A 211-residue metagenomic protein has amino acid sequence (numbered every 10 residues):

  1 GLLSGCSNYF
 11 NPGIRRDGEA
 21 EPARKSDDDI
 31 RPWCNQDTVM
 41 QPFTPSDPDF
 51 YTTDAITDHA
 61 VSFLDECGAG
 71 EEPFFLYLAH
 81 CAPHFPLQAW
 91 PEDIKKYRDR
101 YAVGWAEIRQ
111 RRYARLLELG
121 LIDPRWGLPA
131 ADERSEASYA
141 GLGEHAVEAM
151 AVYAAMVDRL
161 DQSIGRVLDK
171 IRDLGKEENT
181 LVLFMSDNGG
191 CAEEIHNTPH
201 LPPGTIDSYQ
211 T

Functional and structural regions predicted by a protein language model:
G1-R98, V103, R111, L117 (+2 more regions): Formylglycine-dependent
C6, D123, G189: Short, solvent-exposed beta-strand-terminating loops
A60, F74-H80, Y153, V157-L160 (+2 more regions): Beta-strand elements within well-structured catalytic alpha/beta cores of enzymes that handle phosphate/sulfate esters
F63, R115, L119, M156-R159 (+1 more regions): Generic, well-ordered alpha-helical scaffold segments in large soluble proteins
E66-F74, D123, R166-N179: Surface-exposed helix-capping loop/turn segments at secondary-structure junctions
Q88-A89, D169-T211: Histidine-centered active-site microenvironments of extracellular/periplasmic hydrolases and transferases
W126-G127, L181: Residue-level detector of family-conserved "landmark" positions at structurally sensitive sites
